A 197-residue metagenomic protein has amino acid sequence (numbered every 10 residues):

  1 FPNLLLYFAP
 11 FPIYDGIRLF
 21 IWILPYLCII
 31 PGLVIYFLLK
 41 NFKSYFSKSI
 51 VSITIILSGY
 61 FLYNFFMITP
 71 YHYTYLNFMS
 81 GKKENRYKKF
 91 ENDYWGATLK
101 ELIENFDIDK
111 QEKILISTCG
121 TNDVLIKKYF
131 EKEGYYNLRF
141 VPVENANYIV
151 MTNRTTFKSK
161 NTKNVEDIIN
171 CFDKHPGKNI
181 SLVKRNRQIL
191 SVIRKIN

Functional and structural regions predicted by a protein language model:
F1-F8, I55-S58: Transmembrane alpha-helix segments characteristic of polytopic inner-membrane glycan-assembly/cell-envelope
F8-A9, Y87-W95: Active-site rim elements
Y14-L39: Hydrophobic/aromatic-rich transmembrane helices and adjacent perimembrane loops
I35-L76: Signature aromatic-anchored transmembrane alpha helix within multi-pass, membrane-resident enzymes that catalyze glycan
N77-E91: Short extracytoplasmic/periplasmic juxtamembrane "stem" segments immediately C-terminal to an N-terminal membrane anchor
E91-Y129: Short periplasmic/luminal acceptor-recognition loop of GT-C membrane glycosyltransferases, typified by
G134-F140, E144-N197: Aromatic/acidic, Gly/Pro-rich catalytic loop(s) in extracytoplasmic/lumenal soluble domains of multi-pass membrane
